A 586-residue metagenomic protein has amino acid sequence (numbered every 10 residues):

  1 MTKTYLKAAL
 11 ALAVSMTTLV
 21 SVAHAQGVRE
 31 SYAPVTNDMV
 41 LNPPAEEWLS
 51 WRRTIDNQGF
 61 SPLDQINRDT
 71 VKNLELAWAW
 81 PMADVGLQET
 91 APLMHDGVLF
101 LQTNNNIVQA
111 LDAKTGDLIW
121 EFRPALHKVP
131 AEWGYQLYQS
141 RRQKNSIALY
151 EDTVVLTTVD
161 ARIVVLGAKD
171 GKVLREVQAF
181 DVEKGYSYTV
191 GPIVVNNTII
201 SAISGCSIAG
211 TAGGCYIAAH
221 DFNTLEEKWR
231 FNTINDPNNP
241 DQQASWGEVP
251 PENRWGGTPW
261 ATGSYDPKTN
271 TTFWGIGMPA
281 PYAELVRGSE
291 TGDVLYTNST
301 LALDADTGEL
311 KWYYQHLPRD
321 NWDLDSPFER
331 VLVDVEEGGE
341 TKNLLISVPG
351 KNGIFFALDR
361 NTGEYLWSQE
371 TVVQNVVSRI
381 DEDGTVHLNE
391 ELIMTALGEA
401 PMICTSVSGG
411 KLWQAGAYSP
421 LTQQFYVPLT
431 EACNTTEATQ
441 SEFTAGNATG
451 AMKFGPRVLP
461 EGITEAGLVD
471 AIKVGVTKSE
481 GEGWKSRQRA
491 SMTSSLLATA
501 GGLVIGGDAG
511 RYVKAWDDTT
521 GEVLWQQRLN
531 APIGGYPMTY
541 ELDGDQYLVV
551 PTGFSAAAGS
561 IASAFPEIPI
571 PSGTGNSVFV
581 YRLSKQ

Functional and structural regions predicted by a protein language model:
G27-L76, T233-P240, L388-L392, V458-L459 (+1 more regions): Blade/loop signatures of beta-propeller domains
W48-R52, L87-I107, Y135-I163, S187-A209 (+9 more regions): Repeat-blade elements of multi-bladed beta-propeller folds
N57-A179, A498-T499: N-terminal cofactor/phosphate-binding cores enriched in small/glycine residues, especially glycine-rich loops such as
W80-L93, E121-E151, E176-G191, N232-T262 (+9 more regions): Extracytoplasmic beta-rich repeat domains
S201-Y216, W274-V294, A400, E431-G462 (+1 more regions): Short, conserved, GDST-rich strand-edge loop motifs in beta-rich repeat architectures
G214-E226, E290-E309, L358-G363, G467-G475 (+1 more regions): Beta-propeller blade signature
D334, L429-E431, E461-E522: Loop/turn-rich, solvent-exposed surfaces of beta-rich toroidal or solenoidal domains
M538-Q586: Blade-level signature of beta-propeller repeat domains, shared across WD40, Kelch, NHL, RCC1 and BNR/Asp-box propellers
